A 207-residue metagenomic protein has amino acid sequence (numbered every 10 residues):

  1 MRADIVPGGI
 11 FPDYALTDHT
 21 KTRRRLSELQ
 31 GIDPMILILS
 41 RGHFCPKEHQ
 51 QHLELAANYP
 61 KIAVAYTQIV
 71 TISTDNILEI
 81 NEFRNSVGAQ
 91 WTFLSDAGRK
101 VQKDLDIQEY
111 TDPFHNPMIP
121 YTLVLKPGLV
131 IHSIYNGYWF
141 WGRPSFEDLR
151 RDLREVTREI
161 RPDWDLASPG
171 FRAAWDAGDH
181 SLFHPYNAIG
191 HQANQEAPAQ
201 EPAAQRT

Functional and structural regions predicted by a protein language model:
M1-T207: Chalcogenol-based redox active-site neighborhoods
